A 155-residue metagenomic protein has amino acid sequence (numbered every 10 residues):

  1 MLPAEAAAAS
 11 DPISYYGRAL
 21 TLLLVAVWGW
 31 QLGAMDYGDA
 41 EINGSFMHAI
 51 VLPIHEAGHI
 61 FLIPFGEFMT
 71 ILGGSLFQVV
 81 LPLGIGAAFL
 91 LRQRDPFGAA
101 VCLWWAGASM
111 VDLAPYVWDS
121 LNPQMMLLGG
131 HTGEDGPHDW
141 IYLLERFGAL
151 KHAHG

Functional and structural regions predicted by a protein language model:
A4-D39, E67-G155: Metalloprotease/metallohydrolase-associated module, dominated by Zn2+-dependent proteases
A34-I50: Interfacial/capping segments of alpha-helical transmembrane domains
H48-I63, G74: Active-site recognition of the HExxH zinc-binding catalytic motif
